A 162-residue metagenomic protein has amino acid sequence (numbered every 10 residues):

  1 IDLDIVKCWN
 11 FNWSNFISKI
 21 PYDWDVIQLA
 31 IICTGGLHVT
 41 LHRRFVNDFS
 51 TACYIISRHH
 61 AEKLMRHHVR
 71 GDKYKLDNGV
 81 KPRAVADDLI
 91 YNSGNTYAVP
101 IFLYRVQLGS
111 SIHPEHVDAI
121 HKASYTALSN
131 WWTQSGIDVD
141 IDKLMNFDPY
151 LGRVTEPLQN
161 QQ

Functional and structural regions predicted by a protein language model:
L3-Q162: An acidic/histidine-cluster motif and surrounding catalytic segment that typifies divalent-metal-assisted enzyme active
